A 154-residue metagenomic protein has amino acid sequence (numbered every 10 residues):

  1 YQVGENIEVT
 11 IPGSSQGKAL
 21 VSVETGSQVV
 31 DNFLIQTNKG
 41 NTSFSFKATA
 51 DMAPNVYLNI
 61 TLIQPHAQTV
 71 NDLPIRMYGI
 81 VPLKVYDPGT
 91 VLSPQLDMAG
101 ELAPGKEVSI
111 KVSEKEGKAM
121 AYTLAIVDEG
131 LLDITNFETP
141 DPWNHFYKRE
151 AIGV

Functional and structural regions predicted by a protein language model:
Y1-Q2, L96-L102: Short beta-strand segments of immunoglobulin-like
N6-S27, N55-L62, G105-V127: Beta-strand-rich binding/interaction modules
I7, G40-F46: Short strand-edge motifs at loop-to-beta-strand transitions and within beta-strands of extracellular beta-rich domains
G26-V30, K39-T42, T90: Short acidic loop-to-helix transition motifs that present clustered carboxylates
Q28-F33, D51-K84, G117-V154: Acidic glycine/proline-rich low-complexity segments
L34, F46-A48, N71, M98-G100: Outer-membrane beta-barrel proteins
N38-G40, T49-M52, E101, G105: Short gly/acidic/polar-rich coil/turn motifs that serve as flexible hinges in modular proteins
T90-L96: Proline-enriched interdomain boundary motifs that mark the N-terminal boundary and often initiate the first structured
